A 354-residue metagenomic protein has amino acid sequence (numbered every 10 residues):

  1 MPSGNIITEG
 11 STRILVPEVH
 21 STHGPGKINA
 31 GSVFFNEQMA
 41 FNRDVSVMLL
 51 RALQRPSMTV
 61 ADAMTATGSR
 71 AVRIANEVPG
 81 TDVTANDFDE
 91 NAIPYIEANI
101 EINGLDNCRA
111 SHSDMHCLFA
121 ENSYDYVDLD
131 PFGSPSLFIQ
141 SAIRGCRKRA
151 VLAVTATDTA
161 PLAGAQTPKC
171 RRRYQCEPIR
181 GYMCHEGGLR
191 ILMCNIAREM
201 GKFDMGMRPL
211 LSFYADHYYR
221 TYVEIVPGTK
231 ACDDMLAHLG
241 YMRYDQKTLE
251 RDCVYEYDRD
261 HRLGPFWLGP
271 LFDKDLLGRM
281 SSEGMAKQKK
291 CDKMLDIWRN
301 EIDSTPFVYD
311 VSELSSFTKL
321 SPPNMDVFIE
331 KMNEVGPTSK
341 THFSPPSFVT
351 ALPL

Functional and structural regions predicted by a protein language model:
M1-L354: SAM-dependent transferase fold signal centered on methyltransferase-like domains, encompassing both Class I
